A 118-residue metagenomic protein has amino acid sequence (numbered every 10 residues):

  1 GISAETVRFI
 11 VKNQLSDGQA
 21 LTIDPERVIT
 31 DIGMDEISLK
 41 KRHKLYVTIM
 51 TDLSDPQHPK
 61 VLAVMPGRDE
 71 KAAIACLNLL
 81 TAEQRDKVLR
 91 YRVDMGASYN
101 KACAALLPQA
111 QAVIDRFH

Functional and structural regions predicted by a protein language model:
G1-I10: Short, basic interhelical loop/turn and adjoining N-cap of the next helix at nucleic-acid- or acidic-partner-contacting
F9-A102, Q109: RNase H-like nuclease fold core
Q109-H118: Inter-helix linker motif
